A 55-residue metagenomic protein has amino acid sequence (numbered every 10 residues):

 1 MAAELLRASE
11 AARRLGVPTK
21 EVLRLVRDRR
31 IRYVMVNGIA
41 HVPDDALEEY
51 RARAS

Functional and structural regions predicted by a protein language model:
M1, V26, M35-N37: Short, solvent-exposed coil/turn segments
M1-T19: Polyanion-binding surface elements
L5-E10, R32-S55: Short helix-start
A12, L25-V26: Hydrophobic alpha-helix position signal
T19-K20, D44: The DNA-contacting recognition helix of HTH DNA-binding domains and analogous helical DNA-recognition elements
E21, L25, Y50: Residues in the recognition helix of alpha-helical DNA-binding motifs
R29: Glycine-centered, phosphate/nucleic-acid-interacting loop/turn motifs that mediate DNA/RNA or nucleotide
